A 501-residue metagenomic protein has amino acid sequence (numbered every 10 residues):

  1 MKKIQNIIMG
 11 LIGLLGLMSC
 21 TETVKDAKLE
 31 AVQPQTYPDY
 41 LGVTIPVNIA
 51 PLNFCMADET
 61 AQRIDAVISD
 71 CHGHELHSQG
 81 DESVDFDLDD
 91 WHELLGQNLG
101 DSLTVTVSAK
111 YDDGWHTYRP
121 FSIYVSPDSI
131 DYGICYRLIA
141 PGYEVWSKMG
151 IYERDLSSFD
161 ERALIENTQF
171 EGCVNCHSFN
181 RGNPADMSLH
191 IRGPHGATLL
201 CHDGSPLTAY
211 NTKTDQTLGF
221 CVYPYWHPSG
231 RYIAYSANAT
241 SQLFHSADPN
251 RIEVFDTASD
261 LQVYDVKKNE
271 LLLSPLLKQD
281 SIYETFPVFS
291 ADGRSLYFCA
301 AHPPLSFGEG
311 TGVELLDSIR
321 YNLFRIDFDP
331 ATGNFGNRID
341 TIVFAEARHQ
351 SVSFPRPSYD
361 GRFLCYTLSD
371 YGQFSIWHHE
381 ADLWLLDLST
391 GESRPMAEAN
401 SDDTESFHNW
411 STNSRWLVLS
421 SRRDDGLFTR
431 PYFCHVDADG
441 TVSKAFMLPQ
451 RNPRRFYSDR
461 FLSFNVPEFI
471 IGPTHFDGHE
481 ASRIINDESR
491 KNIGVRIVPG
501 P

Functional and structural regions predicted by a protein language model:
M1-D26: Bacterial Sec-dependent N-terminal signal peptides
C20-P501: Sequence signature of WD/YWTD-type beta-propeller architectures
